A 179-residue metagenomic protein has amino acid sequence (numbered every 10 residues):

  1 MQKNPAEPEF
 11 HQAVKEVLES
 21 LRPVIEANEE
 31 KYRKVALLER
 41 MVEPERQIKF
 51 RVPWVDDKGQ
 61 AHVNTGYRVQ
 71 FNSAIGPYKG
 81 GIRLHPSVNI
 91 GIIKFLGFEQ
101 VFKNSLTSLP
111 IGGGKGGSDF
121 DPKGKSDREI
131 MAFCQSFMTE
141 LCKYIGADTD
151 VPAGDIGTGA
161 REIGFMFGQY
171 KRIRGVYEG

Functional and structural regions predicted by a protein language model:
M1-A27: Charged, compositionally biased non-catalytic regions
P5, D57, H85: A domain-level signal for the structural core that forms small-molecule/cofactor-binding pockets and catalytic centers
E30-Q60: Structured beta-strand/loop patches that form or line metal/cofactor-binding pockets in enzymes
P44, D57-A61, G76, K103 (+2 more regions): Solvent-exposed alpha-helices and their adjacent loops that cap or buttress functional pockets in soluble metabolic
F50-D56, H62-F71, G168-Y170: Short beta-strand elements
Q60-V101: N-terminal cap/recognition module
H85, N104-G179: Glycine/serine-rich phosphate-binding loop and adjoining beta1-alpha1 elements at the start of nucleotide-handling
